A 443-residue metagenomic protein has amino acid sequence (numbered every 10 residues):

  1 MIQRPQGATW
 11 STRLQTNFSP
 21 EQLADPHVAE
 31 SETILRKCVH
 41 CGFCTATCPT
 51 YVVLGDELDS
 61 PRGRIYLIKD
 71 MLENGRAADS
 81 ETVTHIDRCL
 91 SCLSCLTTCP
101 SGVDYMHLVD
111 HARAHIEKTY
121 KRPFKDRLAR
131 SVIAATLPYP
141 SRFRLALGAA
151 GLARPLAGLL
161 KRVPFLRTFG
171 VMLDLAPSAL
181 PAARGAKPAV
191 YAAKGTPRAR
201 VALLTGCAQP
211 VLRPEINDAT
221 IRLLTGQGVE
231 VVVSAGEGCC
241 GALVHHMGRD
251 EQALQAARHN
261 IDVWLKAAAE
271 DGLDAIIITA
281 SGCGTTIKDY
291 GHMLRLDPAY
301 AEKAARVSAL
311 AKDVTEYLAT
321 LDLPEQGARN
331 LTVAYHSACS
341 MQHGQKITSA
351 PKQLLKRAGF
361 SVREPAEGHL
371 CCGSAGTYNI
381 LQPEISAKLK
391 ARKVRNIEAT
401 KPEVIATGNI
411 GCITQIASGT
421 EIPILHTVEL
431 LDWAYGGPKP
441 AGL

Functional and structural regions predicted by a protein language model:
I2-L23, Y51-T84, G102-S131, L425-L431: Non-heme iron-sulfur electron-transfer modules
Q22-L35, G75-I86, A192, T225-G228 (+1 more regions): Short, intrinsically disordered, charge-biased short linear motifs at domain edges
V28, A46-P49, A267-D271: Short, charged, low-complexity loops and linkers
E32-Y51, D79, V83-V103, H369-L370: Cysteine-centered iron-sulfur cluster-binding motifs in ferredoxin-type domains/subunits of redox enzymes
G42-A46, E57-P61, V231-A235: N-terminal glycine-rich anion-binding loops that anchor highly charged ligand groups
F43-A46, Y66, T84, L147 (+2 more regions): Generic structural signal for well-ordered, non-membrane alpha-helices
E73, S94, T98, G248: Short His/Asp/Glu-rich catalytic/ion-coordination signatures at enzyme active sites or charged loops
Y105-L443: Iron-sulfur cluster-binding electron-transfer modules in prokaryotic oxidoreductases
